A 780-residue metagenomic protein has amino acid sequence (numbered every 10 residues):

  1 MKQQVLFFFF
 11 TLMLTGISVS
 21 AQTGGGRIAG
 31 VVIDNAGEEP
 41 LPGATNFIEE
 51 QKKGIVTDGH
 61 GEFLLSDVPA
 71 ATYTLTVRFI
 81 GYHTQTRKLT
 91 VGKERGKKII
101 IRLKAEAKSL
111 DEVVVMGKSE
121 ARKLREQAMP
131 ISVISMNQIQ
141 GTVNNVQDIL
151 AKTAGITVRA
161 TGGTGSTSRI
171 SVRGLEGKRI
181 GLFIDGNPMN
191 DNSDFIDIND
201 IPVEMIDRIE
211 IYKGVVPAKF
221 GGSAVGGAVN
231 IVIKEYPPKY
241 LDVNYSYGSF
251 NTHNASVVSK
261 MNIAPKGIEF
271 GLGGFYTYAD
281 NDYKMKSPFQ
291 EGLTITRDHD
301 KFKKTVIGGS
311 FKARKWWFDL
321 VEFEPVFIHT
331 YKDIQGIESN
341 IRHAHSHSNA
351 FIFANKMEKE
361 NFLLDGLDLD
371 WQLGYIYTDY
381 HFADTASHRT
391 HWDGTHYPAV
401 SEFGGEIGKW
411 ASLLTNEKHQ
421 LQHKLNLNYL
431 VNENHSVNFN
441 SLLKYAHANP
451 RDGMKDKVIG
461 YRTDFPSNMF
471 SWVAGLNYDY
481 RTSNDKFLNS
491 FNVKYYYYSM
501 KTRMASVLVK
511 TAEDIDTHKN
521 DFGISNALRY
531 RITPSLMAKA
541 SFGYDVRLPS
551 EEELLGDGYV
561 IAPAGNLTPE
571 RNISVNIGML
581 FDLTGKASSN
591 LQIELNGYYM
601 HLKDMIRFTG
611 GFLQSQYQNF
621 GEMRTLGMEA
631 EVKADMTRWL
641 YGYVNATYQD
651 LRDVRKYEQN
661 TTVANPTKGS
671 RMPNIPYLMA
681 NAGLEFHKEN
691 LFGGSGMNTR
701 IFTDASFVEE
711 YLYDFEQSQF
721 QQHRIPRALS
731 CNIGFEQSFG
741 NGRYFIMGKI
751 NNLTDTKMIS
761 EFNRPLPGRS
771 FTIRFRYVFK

Functional and structural regions predicted by a protein language model:
I33-G37, A44-E49, R78-Y82, G92-Q140 (+1 more regions): Short, acidic, small-residue-rich periplasmic hinge/interaction motif at the N-terminus of Gram-negative outer-membrane
S66-D67, N187-K213: Short acidic/polar hinge/loop motifs at secondary-structure boundaries that mediate gating or recognition
I101, I201-D242: A beta-strand signature from Gram-negative outer-membrane beta-barrel systems, especially the internal plug domain
I131, Q147-N187: Extracytoplasmic beta-strand/coil segments of soluble accessory domains associated with Gram-negative outer-membrane
P238, S246, I263-A344, R671: Periplasmic-side early beta-strands and strand-to-turn transitions of outer-membrane beta-barrels
F311-H329, S348-L508, E513-S525, R529-M537 (+3 more regions): Face-selective signature of the C-terminal outer-membrane beta-barrel domain
R531, K539-G543, P569-L626, T647 (+1 more regions): Membrane-embedded beta-barrel scaffold of Gram-negative outer-membrane proteins
Q592-I593, G597-H601, N619-L712: Gram-negative outer-membrane beta-barrel transporters
